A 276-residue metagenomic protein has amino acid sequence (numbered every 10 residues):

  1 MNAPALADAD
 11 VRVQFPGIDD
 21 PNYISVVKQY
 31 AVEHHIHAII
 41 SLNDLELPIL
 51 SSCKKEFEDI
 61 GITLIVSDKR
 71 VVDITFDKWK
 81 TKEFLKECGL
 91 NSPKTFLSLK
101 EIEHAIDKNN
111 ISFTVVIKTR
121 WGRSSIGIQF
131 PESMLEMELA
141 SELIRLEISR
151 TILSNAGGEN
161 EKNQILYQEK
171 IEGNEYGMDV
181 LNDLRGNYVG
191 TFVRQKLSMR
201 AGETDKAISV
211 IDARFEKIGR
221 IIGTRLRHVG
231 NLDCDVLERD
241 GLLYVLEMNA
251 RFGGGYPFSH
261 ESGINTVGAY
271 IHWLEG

Functional and structural regions predicted by a protein language model:
M1-V66: ATP-binding N-terminal substructure of ATP-dependent carboxylate-amine bond-forming enzymes
A5-A7, N22-S25, D73-D77, S125-I128 (+1 more regions): Short, charged, surface-exposed secondary-structure boundary motifs
V13, H34, R200-A201, V210-G276: ATP-dependent carboxylate activation and anion-phosphoryl transfer catalytic cores that bind Mg-ATP to form
A31, I106-K108, G223: Short hydrophobic patches on amphipathic alpha-helices that form coiled-coil/helix-mediated interaction surfaces
A38-S41, P93-T95, L166-Q168, D233: Short catalytic-loop micro-motif centered on adjacent basic/acidic residues
V72-I165, E172, L184-R185: Active-site nucleotide/adenylate-binding loops and adjacent lid/helix of ATP-dependent enzymes
S141-T224, L237-E238, L242-Y244: Phosphate-binding site of ATP-dependent enzymes
